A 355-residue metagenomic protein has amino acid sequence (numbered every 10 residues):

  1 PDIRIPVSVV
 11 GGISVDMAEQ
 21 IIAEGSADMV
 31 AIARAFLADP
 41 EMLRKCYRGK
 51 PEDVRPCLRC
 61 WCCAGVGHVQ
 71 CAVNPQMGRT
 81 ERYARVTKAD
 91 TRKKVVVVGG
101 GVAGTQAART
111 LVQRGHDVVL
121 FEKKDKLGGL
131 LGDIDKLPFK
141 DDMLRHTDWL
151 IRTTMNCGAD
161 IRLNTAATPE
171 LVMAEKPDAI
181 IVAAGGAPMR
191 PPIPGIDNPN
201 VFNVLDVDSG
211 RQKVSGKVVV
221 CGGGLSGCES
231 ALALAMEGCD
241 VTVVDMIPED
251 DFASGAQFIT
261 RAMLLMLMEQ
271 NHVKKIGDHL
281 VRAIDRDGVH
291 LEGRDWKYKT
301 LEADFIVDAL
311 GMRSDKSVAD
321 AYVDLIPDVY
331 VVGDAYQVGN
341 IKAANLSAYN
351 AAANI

Functional and structural regions predicted by a protein language model:
P1-V98, V102, Q106-Q113, D117-V118 (+3 more regions): Flavin-dependent oxidoreductase catalytic cores
V7, I161-L163, V201, K275 (+1 more regions): Generic structural signal for residues in well-ordered beta-strands
G11, L163-A166, N203-L205, G277-H279 (+2 more regions): Short loop/edge segments at beta-strand edges and connector loops that shape dinucleotide/nucleotide cofactor-binding
I22, A89-F121, L127, R162-K176 (+3 more regions): Rossmann-like dinucleotide/flavin-binding elements
G25-A27, Y47-K50, K136-K140, P199 (+2 more regions): Short, hinge-like loop/turn segments at secondary-structure boundaries
L58, A64-Q76, N271, G339-K342 (+1 more regions): Flexible, Lys/Arg-rich cytosolic regulatory linkers and terminal tails that connect or flank
L120-C157, A233-H279: Rossmann-like dinucleotide-binding cores of NAD(P)H-dependent redox enzymes
